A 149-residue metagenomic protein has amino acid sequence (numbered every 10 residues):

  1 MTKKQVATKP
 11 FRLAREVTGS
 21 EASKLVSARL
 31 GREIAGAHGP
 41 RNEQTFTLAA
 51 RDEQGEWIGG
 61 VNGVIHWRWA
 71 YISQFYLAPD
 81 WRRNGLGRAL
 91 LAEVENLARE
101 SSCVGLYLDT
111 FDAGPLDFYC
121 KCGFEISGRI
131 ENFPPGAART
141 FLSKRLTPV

Functional and structural regions predicted by a protein language model:
M1-G19, K144, P148-V149: Conserved N-terminal entry element of GNAT/NAT acetyltransferase domains
V26, Y119, F124: Conserved active-site tyrosine of GNAT-family acetyltransferases
Q44-V61, A89: Conserved beta-hairpin
E56-V64, W69-Y76: Conserved beta-strand in the GNAT
F75-R83: A short, internal acetyl-CoA/4′-phosphopantetheine-binding micro-motif in the GNAT/acyltransferase core
R83-N96, K121: Conserved acetyl-CoA-binding loop-helix of GNAT-fold acetyltransferases
A98-F111: Conserved GNAT acetyl-CoA-binding A-motif
Y107-D109, E125-F141: Conserved catalytic-core motifs of GNAT/GCN5-like acyltransferases
